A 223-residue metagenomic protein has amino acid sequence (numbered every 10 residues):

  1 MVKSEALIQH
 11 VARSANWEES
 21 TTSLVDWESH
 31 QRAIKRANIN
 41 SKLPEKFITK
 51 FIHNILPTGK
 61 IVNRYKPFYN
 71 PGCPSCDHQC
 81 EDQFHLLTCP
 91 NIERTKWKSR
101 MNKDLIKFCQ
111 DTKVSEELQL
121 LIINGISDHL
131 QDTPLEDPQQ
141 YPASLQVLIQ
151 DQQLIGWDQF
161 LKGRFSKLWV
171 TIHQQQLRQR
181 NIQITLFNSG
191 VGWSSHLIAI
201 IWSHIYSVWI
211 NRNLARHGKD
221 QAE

Functional and structural regions predicted by a protein language model:
M1-E81, L135-R216: Helix/loop segments that flank and initiate small ligand/metal-binding modules
Y65-L121: Short Cys/His-based metal-binding microdomains
W97, H217-G218: Short catalytic/ligand-binding loop motif for oxyanion handling, primarily in non-cytosolic enzymes, centered on
E117-D132: Extended charged low-complexity segments that act as oligomerization/scaffolding linkers
D220-E223: Short secondary-structure subsegments characteristic of cysteine-rich extracellular domains
